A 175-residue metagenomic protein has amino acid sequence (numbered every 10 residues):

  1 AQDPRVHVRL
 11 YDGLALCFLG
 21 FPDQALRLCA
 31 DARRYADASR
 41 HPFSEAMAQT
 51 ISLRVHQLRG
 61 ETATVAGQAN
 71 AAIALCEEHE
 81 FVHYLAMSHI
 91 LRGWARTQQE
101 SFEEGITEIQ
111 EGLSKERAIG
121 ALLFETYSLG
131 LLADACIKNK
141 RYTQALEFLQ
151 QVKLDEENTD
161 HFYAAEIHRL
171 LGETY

Functional and structural regions predicted by a protein language model:
A1-P4: Short, flexible, glycine-rich and Lys/Arg-enriched loop motifs at helix boundaries that contact anionic partners
R9-Y175: Helix-coil-helix junctions within alpha-helical repeat/solenoid scaffolds
